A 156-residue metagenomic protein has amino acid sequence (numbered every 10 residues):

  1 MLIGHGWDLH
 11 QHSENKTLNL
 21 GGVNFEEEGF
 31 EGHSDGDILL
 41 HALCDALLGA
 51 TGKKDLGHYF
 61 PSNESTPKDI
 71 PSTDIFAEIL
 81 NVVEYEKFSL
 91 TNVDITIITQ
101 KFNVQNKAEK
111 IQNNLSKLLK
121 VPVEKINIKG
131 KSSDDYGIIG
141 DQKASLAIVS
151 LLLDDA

Functional and structural regions predicted by a protein language model:
M1-E109, L119: RNase III-family endoribonuclease catalytic core
G6, N127-K131, S150: Short beta-strand segments
A46-L47, K120-K125, D154-A156: Short, surface-exposed, polar/charged, turn-prone segments marking secondary-structure boundaries
I79-V83, S133, L153: Aromatic-enriched hydrophobic runs in primary sequence
D94-T99, A108-I139: Short, conserved loop-to-beta-strand elements that form functional interface hotspots
I139-A156: C-terminal edge-of-domain segments
